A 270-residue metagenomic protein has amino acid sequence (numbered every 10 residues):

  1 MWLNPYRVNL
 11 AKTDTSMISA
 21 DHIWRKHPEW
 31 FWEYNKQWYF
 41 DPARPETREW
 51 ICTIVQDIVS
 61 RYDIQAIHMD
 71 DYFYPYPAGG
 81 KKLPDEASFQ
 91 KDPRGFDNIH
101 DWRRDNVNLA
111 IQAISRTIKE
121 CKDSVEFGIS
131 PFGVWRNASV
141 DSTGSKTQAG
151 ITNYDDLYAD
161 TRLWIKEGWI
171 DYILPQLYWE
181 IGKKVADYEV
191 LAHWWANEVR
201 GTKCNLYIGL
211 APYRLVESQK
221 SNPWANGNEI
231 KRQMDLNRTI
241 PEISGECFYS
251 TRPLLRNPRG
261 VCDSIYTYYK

Functional and structural regions predicted by a protein language model:
M1-L10, H68-P75, H100-N153, C204-L215: Aromatic-lined carbohydrate-recognition surfaces of secreted/lumenal glycan-active proteins
P5-R61, D155-A159: Active-site-adjacent "subsite" loops/lids of carbohydrate-active enzymes
R7-N35, Y72-R94, V140-I151, S264: Aromatic- and acidic-residue-enriched segments that line the glycan-binding/catalytic groove of carbohydrate-active
E33-C52, R94-N108, A149-G150, P175-G182 (+1 more regions): The substrate-binding groove and active-site-proximal loops of carbohydrate-active enzymes, especially glycoside
E46-D57, W102, N106-A113, D156-D160 (+6 more regions): Extracytoplasmic/secreted proteins, especially bacterial periplasmic and envelope-associated proteins
D57-Q65, L109-F127, L163, E167-D171 (+2 more regions): A structural motif corresponding to the C-terminal end of an alpha-helix and its immediate exit/capping segment
E120-C121, E126-L174, W179-W194: Substrate-binding cleft/loops of secretory-pathway carbohydrate-active enzymes
Y158-K184, E198-K270: Substrate-binding cleft of secreted/luminal carbohydrate-active enzymes
